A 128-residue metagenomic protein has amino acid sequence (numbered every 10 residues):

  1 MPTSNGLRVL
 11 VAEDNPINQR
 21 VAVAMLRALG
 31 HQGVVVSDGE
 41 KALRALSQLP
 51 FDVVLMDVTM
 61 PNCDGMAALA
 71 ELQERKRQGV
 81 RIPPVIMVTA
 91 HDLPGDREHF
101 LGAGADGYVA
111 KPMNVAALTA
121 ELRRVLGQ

Functional and structural regions predicted by a protein language model:
E13: Conserved acidic carboxylate
Q19-A28: Charged docking surfaces used in two-component/phosphorelay signaling
G30-S37, R44-A45, V109: Short hydrophobic/Thr-rich beta-strand motif most characteristic of the beta2 strand and flanking loop of CheY-like
D38-K41, D64-E71: Acidic catalytic/metal-coordinating carboxylates
L49-L55: Active-site beta3 strand of CheY-like receiver
P61-D64, L93: The feature encodes the CheY-like receiver
M113-L122: C-terminal output helix
